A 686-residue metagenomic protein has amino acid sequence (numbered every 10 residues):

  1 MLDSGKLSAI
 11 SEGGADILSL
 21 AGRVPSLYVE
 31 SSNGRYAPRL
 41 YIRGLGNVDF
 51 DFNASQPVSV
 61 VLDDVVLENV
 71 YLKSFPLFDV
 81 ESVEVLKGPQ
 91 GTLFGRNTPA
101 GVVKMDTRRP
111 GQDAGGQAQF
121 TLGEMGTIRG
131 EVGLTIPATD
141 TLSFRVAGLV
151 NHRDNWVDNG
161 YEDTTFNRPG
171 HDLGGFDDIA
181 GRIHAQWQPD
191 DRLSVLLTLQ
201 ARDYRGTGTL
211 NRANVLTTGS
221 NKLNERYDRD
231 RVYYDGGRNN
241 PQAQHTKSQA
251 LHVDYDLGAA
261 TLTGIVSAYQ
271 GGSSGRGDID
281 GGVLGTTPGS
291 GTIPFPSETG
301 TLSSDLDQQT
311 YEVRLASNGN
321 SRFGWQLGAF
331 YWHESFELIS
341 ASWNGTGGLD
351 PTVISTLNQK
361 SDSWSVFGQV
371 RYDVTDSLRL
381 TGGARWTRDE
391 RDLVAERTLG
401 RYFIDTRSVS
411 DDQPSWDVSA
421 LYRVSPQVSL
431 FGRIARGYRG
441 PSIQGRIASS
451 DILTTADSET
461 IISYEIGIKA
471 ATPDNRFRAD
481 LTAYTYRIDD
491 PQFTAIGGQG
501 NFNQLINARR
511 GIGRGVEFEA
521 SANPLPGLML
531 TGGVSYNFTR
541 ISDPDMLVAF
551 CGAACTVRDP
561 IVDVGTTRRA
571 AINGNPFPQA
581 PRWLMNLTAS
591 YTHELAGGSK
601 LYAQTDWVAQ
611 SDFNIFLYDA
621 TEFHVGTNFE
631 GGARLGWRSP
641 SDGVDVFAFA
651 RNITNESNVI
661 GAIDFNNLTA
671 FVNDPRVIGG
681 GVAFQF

Functional and structural regions predicted by a protein language model:
R39-Y41, V58-V61, N97-F120, I128 (+1 more regions): N-terminal periplasmic accessory domains that precede and gate Gram-negative outer-membrane beta-barrel machines
F50-D51, P57-V58, D63-P89: Short acidic/polar hinge/loop motifs at secondary-structure boundaries that mediate gating or recognition
G115, L122-R153, V157-D158, E162-T209 (+7 more regions): Transmembrane beta-barrel wall of Gram-negative outer-membrane proteins
T135, S304-G328, Y464, N575-F686: Conserved C-terminal beta-signal and adjacent last beta-strands/turns of outer-membrane beta-barrel proteins
G170-W325, W332-E334, R478-D480: Outer-membrane beta-barrel domain signature, strongest for Gram-negative TonB-dependent receptors and also present
Q186-D190, L315-N318, F330-W332, L357-Y486 (+1 more regions): Structural signature of Gram-negative outer-membrane beta-barrels, strongest in the C-terminal barrel of TonB-dependent
A250-I279, R423, S429-R439, D457-M529 (+2 more regions): Membrane-embedded beta-barrel scaffold of Gram-negative outer-membrane proteins
Q326, L380, T485-R487, N507-L617 (+1 more regions): Gram-negative outer-membrane beta-barrel transporters
